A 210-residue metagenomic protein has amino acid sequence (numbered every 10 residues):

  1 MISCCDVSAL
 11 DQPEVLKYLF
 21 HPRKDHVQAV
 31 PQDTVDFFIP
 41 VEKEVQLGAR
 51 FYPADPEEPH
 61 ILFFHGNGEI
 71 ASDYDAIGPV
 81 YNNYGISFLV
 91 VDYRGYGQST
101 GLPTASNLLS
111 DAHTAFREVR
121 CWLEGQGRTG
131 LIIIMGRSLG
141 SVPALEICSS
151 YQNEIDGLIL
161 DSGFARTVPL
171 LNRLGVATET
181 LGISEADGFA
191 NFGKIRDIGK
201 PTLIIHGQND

Functional and structural regions predicted by a protein language model:
M1-P40: An N-terminal hydrophobic leader/cap segment in hydrolases
E58-G66: Short beta-strand element of the alpha/beta-hydrolase
G66-V80: The serine-hydrolase catalytic nucleophile loop
G78-T100: Conserved alpha/beta-hydrolase
P103-G125: Alpha/beta-hydrolase active-site loop
G125-S138: Alpha/beta-hydrolase fold nucleophile elbow
P143-K200: Hydrolase active-site cap/lid region
I198-G199, I204-D210: Short beta-strand/loop motif that positions the catalytic acidic residue of the alpha/beta-hydrolase fold
